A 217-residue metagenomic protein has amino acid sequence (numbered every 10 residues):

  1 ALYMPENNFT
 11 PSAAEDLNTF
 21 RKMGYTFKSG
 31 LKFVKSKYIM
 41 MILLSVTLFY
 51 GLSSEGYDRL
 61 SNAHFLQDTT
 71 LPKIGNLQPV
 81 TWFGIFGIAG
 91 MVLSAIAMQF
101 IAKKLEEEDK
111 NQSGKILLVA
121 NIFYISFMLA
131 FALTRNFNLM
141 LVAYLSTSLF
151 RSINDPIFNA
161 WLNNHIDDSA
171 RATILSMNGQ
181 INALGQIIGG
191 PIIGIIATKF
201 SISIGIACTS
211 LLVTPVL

Functional and structural regions predicted by a protein language model:
A1-M4, F131-A132, I202, I206-L217: Multi-pass alpha-helical transporter architecture, strongest for 12-TM Major Facilitator/SLC carriers used
A1-P5, I42, V46-A63, F86-L105 (+3 more regions): Substrate-agnostic recognition of the 12-TM MFS/MFS-like secondary transporter fold
E6-L43: Juxtamembrane intracellular "pre-TM" segments in multi-pass secondary transporters
M41, T81, N111-G114, F137-N138 (+2 more regions): Residues that define the loop-to-transmembrane-helix transition and helix capping in multi-pass membrane transporters
D68-L93, L118: Loop-to-transmembrane helix entry
K73-W82, Q112, I195-V213: A membrane-interface helix-boundary motif in multi-pass transporters
G114-L129, S210: Structural signature of the two symmetry-related core transmembrane helices
A130-Y144: Helix-loop junctions at membrane interfaces in 12-TM secondary transporters
